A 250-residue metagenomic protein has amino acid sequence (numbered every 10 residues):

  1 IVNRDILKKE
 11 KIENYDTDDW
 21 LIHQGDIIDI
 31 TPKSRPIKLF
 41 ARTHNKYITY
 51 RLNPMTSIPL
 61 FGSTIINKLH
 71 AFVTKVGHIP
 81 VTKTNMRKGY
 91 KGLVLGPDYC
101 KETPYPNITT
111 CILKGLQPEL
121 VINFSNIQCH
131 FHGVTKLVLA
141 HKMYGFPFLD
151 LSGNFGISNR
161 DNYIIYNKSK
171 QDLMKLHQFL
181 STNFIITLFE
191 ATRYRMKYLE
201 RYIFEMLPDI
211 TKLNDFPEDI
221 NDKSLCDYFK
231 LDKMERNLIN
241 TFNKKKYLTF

Functional and structural regions predicted by a protein language model:
I1-D161, Y166-N237: C-terminal substrate-recognition regions of SAM-dependent nucleic acid methyltransferases
M234-F250: Short, amphipathic C-terminal "tail helix"
